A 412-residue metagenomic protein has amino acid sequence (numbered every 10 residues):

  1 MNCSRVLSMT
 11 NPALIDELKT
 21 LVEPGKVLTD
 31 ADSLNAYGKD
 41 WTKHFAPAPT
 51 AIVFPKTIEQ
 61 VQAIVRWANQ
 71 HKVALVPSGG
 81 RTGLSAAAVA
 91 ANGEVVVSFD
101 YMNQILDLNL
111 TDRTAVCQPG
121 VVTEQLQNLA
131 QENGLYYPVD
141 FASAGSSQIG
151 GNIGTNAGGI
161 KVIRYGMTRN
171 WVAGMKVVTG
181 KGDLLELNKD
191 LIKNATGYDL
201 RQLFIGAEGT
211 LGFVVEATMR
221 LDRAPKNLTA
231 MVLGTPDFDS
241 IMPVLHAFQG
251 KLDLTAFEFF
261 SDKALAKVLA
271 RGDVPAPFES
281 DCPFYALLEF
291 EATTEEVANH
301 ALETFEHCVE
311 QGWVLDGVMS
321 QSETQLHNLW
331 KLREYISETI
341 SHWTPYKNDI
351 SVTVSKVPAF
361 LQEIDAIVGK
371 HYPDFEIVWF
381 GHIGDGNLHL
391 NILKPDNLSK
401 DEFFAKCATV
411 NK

Functional and structural regions predicted by a protein language model:
N2-R66, Q70, G83-R113, A142 (+4 more regions): N-terminal flexible segment immediately upstream of the FAD-binding catalytic core in FAD-dependent oxidoreductases
L7, N11-I15, F54, I58-V61 (+13 more regions): Generic structural signal for well-ordered, non-membrane alpha-helical segments in soluble metabolic enzymes
D30-N35, R223, V232-V410: C-terminal substrate-recognition/cap domain of FAD-linked oxidoreductases
V73, L135, P373: Short glycine/serine/threonine/alanine-rich loop segments
Q104-E258: FAD-binding subdomain of flavoenzyme oxidoreductases
